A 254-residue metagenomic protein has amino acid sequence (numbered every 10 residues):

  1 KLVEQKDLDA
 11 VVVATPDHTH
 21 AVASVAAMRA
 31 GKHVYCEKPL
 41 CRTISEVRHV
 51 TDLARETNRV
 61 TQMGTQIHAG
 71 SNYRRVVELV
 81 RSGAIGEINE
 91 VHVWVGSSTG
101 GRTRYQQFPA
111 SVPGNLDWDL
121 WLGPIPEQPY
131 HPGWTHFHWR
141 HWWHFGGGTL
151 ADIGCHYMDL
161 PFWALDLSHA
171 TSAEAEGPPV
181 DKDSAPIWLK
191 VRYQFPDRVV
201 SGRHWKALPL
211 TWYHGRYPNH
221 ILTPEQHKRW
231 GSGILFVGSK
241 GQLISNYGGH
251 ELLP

Functional and structural regions predicted by a protein language model:
Q5-D7: Alpha-helix C-terminal capping/helix-to-coil transition sites in glycosyltransferase folds
D9-V12: N-terminal Rossmann-like NAD(P) cofactor-binding module of classical short-chain dehydrogenase/reductase
P16-D17, A21-A69, G83: Beta-strand-loop-alpha-helix segment that lines the small-molecule cofactor/substrate pocket of alpha/beta enzymes
V60-M63, I67-D183, V191, D197-R203 (+4 more regions): Predominantly a Rossmann-like dinucleotide-binding segment in NAD(P)-dependent oxidoreductases
L189-Y193, I234-F236: Short beta-strand scaffold segments in enzyme catalytic cores
P224-H227, G233: Catalytic-core regions of glycoside hydrolase
G233, S239-P254: Aromatic-enriched alpha-helical interface/lid elements that frame and gate functional surfaces
